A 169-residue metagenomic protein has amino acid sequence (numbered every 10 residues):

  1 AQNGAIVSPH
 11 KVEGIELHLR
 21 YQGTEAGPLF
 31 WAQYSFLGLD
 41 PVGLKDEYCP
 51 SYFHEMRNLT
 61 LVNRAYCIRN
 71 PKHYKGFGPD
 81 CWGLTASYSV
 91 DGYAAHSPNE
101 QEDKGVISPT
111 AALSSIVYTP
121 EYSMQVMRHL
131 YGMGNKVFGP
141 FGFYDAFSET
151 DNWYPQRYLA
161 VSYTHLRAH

Functional and structural regions predicted by a protein language model:
A1-Y163, R167: Ser/Thr/Asn(+Pro)-rich, low-complexity disordered segments
